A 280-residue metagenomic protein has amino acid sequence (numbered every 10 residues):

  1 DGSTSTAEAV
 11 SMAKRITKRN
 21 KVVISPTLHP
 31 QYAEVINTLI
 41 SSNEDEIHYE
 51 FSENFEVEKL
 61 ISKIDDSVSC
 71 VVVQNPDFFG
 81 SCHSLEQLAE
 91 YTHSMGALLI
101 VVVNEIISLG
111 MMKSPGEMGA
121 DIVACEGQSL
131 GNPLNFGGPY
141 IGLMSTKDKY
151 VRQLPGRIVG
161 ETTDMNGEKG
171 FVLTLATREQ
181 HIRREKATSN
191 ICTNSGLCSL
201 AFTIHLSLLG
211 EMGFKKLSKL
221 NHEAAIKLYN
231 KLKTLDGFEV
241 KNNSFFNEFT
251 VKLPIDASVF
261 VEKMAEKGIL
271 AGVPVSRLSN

Functional and structural regions predicted by a protein language model:
G2-S5, S279-N280: Short, conserved phosphate-binding/catalytic loop or strand-edge motifs used in phosphoryl-/nucleotidyl-transfer
T4-G170, V251, S258-M264: Conserved PLP-enzyme active-site core in the AAT-like
D45, A97, A120, E211 (+2 more regions): Short aromatic/hydrophobic-glycine micro-motifs
V73-Q74, I204-S207, N247-V251: Short, hydrophobic beta-strand segments
L130-N243: Active-site C-terminal subdomain of aminotransferase-like
M212-N280: Conserved C-terminal alpha-helix-loop-beta "cap" of PLP-dependent enzymes that closes/shapes the active-site mouth
